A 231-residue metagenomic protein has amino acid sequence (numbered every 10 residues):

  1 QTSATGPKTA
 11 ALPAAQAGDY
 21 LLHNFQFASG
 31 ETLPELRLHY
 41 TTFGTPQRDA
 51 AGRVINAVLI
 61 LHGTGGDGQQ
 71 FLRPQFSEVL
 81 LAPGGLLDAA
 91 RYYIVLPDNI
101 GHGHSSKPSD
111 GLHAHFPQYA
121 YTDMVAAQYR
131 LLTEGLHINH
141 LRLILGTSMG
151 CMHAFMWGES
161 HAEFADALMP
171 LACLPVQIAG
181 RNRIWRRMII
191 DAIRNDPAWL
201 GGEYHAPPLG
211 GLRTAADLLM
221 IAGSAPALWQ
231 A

Functional and structural regions predicted by a protein language model:
Q1-A57: Catalytic-loop region of hydrolases
Y20, P34, R53, A90 (+2 more regions): Structured loop/turn residues at beta-strand edges in well-structured enzyme cores
T41-D110: N-terminal cap/lid subdomain of alpha/beta-hydrolase-fold enzymes
R73-F76, S109-G111, E159, N182-R186: Short, glycine/charged-enriched secondary-structure capping and boundary segments
G111-D123: Catalytic nucleophile-loop/oxyanion-hole region of alpha/beta-hydrolase and closely related hydrolase-like folds
T122-R142: Conserved acidic catalytic loop of the alpha/beta-hydrolase fold
N139-R181: Conserved hydrolase catalytic core segment
F164-A165, P170-A231: Alpha/beta-hydrolase-fold enzymes
